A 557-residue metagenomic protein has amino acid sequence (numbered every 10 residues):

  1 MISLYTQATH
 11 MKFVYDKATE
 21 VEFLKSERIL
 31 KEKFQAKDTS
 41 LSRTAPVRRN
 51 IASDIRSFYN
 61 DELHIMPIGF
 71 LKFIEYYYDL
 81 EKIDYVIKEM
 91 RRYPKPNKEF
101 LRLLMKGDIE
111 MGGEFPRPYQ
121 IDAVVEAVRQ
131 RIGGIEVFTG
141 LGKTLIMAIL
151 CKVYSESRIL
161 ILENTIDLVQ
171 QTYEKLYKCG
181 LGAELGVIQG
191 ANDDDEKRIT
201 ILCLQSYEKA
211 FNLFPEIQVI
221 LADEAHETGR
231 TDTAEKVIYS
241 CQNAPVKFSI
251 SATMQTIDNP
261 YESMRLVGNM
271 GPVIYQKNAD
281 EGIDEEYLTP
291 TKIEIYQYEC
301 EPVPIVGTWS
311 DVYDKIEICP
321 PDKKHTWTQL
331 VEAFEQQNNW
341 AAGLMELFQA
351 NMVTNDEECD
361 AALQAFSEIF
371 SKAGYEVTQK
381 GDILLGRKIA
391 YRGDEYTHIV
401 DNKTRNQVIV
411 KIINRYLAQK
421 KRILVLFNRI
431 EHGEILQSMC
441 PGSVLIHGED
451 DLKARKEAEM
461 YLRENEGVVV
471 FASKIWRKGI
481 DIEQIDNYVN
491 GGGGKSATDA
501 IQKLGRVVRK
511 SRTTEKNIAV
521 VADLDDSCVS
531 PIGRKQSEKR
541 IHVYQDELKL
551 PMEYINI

Functional and structural regions predicted by a protein language model:
Q130-C151: Walker A/P-loop
T144-I149, V153-K178, I430: Conserved Walker A/P-loop ATP-binding site and its immediately adjacent core in helicase/helicase-like ATPase domains
K178-K209: Inter-Walker segment of RecA-like/P-loop motor cores
G186-I188, D193, E434-I435, V444-K474: Conserved helicase ATPase core of P-loop NTP-dependent helicases/translocases
E227-K292, Y544: Post-DEXD/H (motif II) to motif III coupling segment of the RecA-like Helicase ATP-binding lobe
G386-N428, I435: Conserved interdomain hinge at the start of the Helicase C-terminal
F471, I480-G493, A519-D523: A short beta-strand element within the Helicase C-terminal
S496-N517: Conserved SF2 helicase motif VI
